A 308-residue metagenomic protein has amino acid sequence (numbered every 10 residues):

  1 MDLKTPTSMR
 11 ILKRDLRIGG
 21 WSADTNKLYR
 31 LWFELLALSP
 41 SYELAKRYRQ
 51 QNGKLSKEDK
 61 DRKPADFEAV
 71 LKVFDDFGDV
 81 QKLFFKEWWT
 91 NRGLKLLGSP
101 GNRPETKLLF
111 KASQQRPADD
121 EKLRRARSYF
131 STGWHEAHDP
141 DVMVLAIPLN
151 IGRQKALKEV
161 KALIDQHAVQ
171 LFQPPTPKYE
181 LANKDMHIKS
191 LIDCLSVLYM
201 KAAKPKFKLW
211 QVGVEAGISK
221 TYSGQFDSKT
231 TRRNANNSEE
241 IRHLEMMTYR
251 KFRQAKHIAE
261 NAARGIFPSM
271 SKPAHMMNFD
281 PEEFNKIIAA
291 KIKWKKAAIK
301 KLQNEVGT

Functional and structural regions predicted by a protein language model:
M1-P175, K301, E305-T308: Intrinsically disordered, low-complexity acidic/Q/S/K-rich activation/interaction tracts characteristic
F172-T308: K/R-rich mixed-charge low-complexity regions
